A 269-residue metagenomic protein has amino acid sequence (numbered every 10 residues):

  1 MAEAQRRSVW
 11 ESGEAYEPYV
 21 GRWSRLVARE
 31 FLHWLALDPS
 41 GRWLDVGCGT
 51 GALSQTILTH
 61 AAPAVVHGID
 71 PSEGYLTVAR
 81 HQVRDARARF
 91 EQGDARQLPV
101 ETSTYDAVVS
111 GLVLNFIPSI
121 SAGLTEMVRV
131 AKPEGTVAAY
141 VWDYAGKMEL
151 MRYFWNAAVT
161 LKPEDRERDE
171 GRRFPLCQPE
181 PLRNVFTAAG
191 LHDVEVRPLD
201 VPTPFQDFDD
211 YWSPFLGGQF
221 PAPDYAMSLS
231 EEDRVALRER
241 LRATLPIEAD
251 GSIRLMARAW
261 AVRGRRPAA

Functional and structural regions predicted by a protein language model:
E3-R6, T50-A52, E170-A269: Conserved Class I S-adenosyl-L-methionine
W10-R22: Class I SAM-dependent methyltransferase Rossmann-like catalytic core, especially the SAM/SAH-binding loop
R22-G41, T56, H60: Conserved alpha-helix/loop element of class I SAM-dependent methyltransferases that forms part of the SAM/SAH-binding
R42-L98, A107, A122: Class I SAM-dependent methyltransferase SAM/SAH-binding core
D106-I120, D143: A short SAM/SAH-binding and catalytic strip from SAM-dependent methyltransferases
S121-T136: A short glycine-rich, Lys/Arg-flanked "PGG" loop and its adjoining helix->strand segment in the class I
T136-E164: Conserved class I S-adenosyl-L-methionine
